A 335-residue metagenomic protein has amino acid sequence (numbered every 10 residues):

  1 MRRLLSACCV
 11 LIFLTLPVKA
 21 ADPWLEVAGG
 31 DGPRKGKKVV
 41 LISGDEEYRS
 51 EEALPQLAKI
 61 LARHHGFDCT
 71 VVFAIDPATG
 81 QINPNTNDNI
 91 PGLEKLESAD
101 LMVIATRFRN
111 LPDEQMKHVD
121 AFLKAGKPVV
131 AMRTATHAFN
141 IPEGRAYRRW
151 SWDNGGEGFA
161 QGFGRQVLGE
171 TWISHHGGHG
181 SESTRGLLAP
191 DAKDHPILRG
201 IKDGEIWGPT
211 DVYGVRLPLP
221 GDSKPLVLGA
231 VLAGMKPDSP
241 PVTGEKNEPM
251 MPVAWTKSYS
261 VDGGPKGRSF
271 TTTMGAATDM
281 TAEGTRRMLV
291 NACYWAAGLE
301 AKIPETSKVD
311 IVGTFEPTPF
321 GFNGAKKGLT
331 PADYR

Functional and structural regions predicted by a protein language model:
M1-L4: Positively charged n-region of N-terminal signal peptides that target proteins for export
S6-K19: Bacterial N-terminal signal peptides
A21-R34, E52-A53, R63-H64, A233-R335: Extracellular ligand-binding/catalytic regions of CAZymes and related secreted enzymes and adhesion modules
D22, E26-D31, V40-I42, E46-F139: Helical hinge/lid and interdomain linker segments adjacent to catalytic or ligand-binding clefts that mediate domain
W24, A62, D68, N87 (+2 more regions): Catalytic beta-strand/loop cores that center a nucleophilic Ser/Cys/Thr and support acyl-enzyme chemistry
K37: Nucleotide donor/acceptor-binding cores
V40, V130, K224-L228, F270-T272: Hydrophobic/aromatic beta-strand patches that form the interior of the parallel beta-sheet core in alpha/beta enzyme
I104, R109-G200: A glycine-rich, often tryptophan-bearing local segment used as a flexible ligand/cofactor-contacting loop or short
